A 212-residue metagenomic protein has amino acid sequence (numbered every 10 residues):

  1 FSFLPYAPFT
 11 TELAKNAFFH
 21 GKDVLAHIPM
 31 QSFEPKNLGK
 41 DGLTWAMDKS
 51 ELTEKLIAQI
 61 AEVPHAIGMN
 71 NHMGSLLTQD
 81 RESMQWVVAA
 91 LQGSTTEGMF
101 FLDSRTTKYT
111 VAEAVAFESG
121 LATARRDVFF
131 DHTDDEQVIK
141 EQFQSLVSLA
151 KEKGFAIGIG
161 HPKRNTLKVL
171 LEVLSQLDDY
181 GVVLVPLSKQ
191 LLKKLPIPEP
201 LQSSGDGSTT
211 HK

Functional and structural regions predicted by a protein language model:
F1-K36: Active-site beta->alpha N-cap acidic-glycine motif
L4-E12, W45-K55: Glycine-rich anion/phosphate-binding loops
P29-F33, W45-M47, S75-L76: Active-site-adjacent loops and short helices of periplasmic peptidoglycan-processing enzymes
K36-T44: Surface-exposed, active-site-proximal loop segments in enzymatic domains
K49-F143, K151, H161-D178: Catalytic domains of cell-wall/extracellular-matrix polysaccharide-remodeling enzymes, centered on de-N-acetylation
G181-K212: C-terminal accessory extensions appended to soluble enzyme cores
